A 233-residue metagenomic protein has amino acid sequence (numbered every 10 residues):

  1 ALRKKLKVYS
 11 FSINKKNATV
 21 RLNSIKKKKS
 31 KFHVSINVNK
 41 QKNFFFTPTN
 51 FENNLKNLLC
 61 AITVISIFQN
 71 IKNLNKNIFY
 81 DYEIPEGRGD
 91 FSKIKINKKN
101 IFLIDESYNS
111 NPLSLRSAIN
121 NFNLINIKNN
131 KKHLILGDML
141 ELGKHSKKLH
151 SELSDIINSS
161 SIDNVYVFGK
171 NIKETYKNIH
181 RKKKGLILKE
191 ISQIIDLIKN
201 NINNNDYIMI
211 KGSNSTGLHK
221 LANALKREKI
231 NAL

Functional and structural regions predicted by a protein language model:
L2-K7, K15-A18, K29-S30, K40-K56 (+1 more regions): ATP-dependent carboxylate-amine ligase
S12: N-terminal beta-hairpin/loop module of FHA
S35-N37: A general beta-strand register signal
